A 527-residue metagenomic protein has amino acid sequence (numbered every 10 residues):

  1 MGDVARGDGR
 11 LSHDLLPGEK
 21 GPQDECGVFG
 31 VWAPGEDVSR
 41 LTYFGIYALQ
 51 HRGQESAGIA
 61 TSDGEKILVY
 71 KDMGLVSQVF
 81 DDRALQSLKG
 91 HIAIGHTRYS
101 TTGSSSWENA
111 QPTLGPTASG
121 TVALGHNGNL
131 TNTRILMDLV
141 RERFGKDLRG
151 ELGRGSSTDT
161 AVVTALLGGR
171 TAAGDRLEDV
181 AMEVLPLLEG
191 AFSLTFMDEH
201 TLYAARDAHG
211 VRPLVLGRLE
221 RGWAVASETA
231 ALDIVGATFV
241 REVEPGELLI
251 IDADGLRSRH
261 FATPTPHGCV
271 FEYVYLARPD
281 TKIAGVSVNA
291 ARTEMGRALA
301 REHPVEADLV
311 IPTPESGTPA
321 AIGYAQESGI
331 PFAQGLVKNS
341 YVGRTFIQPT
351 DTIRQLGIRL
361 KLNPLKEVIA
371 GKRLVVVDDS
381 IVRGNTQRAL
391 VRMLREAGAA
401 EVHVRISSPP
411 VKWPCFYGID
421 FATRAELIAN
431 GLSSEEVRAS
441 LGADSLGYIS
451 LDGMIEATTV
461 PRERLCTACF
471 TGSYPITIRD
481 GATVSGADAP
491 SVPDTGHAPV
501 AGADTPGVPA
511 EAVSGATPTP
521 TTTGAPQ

Functional and structural regions predicted by a protein language model:
G2-P245, I250-A307, T313, E401 (+3 more regions): Conserved short alpha-helical segments that host acidic/polar catalytic motifs at enzyme active sites
V38, T101-T102, N132, Y203 (+8 more regions): Flexible loop/turn segments at secondary-structure boundaries
G125, M197, A205-R206, G217 (+12 more regions): Generic beta-strand/beta-sheet core signal
K146-D147, A173, P304-D308, Q326-A333 (+2 more regions): Secondary-structure transition/capping motifs at alpha-helix termini and the adjoining loop/turn into the next element
G153-T164, F332-G343, S440-T458: A conserved beta-strand->alpha-helix junction
L185, H200-T201, G236-E242, R392-Q527: PRPP-dependent phosphoribosyltransferase catalytic core
A231, T238, G246, E302-H303 (+3 more regions): Phosphate/diphosphate-binding loops
G329-L374, N385, K412-A422: Short, glycine/charge-rich flexible loops or terminal/linker lids adjacent to PRPP-binding catalytic cores
